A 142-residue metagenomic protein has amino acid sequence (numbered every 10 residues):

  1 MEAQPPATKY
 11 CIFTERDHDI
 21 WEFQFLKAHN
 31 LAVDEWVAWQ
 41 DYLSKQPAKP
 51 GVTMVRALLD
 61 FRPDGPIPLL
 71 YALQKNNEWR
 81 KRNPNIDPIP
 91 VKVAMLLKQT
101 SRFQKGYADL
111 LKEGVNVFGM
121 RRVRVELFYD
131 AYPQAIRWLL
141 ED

Functional and structural regions predicted by a protein language model:
E2-D142: Amphipathic, Lys/Arg-enriched alpha-helical "gate/interface" segment within cytosolic domains that mediates
